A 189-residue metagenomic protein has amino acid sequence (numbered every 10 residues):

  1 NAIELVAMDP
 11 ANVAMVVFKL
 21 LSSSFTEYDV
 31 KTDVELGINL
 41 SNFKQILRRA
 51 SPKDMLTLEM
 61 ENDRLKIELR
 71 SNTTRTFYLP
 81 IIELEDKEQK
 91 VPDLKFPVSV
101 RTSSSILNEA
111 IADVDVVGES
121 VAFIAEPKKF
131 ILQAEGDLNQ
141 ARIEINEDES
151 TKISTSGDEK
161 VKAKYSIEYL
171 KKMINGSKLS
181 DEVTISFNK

Functional and structural regions predicted by a protein language model:
A2-V116, I124-K189: DNA polymerase sliding clamps and clamp-related checkpoint/processivity subunits
V121: Phosphate/anion-contacting hairpin/loop surfaces
